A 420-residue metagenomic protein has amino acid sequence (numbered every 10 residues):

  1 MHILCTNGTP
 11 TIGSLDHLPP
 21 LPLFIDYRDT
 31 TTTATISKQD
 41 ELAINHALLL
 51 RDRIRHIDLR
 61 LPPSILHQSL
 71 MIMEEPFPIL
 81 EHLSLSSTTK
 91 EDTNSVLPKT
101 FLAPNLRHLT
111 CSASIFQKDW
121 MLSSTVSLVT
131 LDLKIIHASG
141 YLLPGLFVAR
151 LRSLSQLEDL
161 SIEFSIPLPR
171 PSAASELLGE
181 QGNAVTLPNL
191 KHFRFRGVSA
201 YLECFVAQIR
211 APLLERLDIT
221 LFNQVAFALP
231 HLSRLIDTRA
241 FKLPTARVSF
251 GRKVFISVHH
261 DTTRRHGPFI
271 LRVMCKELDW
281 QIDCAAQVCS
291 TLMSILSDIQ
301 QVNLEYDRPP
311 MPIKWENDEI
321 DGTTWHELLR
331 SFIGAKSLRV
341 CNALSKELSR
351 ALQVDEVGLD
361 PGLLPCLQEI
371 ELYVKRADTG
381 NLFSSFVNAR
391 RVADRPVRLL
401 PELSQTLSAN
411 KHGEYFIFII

Functional and structural regions predicted by a protein language model:
M1-I420: Leucine-rich repeat
